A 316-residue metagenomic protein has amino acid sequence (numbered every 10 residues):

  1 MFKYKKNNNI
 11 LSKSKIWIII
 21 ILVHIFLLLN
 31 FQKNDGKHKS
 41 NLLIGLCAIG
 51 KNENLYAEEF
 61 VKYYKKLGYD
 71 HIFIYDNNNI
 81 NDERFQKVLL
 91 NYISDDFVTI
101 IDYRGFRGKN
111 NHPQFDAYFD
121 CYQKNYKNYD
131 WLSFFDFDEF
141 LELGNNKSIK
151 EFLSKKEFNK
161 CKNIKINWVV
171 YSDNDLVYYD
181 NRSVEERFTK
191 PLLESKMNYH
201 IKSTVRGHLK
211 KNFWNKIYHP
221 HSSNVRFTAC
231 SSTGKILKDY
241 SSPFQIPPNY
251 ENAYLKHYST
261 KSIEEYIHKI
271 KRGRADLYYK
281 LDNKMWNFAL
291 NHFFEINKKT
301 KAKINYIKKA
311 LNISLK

Functional and structural regions predicted by a protein language model:
F2, N7-E58: N-proximal low-complexity "stem/linker" segments adjacent to membrane-targeting elements
L43-I44, Y69-H71, D96-V98, N128-D130 (+1 more regions): Loop/turn elements at helix/coil->beta-strand transitions in domains of secreted/extracellular proteins
K62-D70: Short, acidic, metal-binding catalytic loop of nucleotide-sugar glycosyltransferases
D70-N79, D102-R104: Short beta-strand/loop segment that forms part of the nucleotide-sugar
F85-W131: Active-site-proximal specificity loops/subdomain of glycosyltransferases
N111-F119, L143-K316: Catalytic-site signature of metal-activated, phosphate-bearing donor transferases, centered on the GT-A/GT-A-like
Y129-F140: Short beta-strand-to-loop acidic/aromatic patch adjacent to the donor-nucleotide binding site
